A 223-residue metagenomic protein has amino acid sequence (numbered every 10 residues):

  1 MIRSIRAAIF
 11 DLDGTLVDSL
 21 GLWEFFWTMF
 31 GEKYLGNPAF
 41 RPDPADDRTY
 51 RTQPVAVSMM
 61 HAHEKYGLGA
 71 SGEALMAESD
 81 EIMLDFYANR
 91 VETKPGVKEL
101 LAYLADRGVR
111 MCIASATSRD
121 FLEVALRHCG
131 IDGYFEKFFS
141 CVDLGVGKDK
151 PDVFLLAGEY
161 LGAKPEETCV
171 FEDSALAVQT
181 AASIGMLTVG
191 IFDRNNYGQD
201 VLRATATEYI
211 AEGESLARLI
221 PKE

Functional and structural regions predicted by a protein language model:
M1-R6, A102-A105, R119, E123-E223: Asp-based, Mg2+/Mn2+-dependent phosphohydrolase catalytic module
I2-K98, Y103-R107: N-terminal helical cap/lid subdomain that shapes the substrate entry/recognition surface in HAD-like hydrolases
T15, S115-T117: Conserved phosphate-coupling serine/threonine residues in phosphotransfer and NTP-handling enzymes
G21, S115, V124: Conserved catalytic-core motifs of eukaryotic protein kinase domains, centered on the activation segment
Y87-E92, A116, V146, T188: Short, flexible loop segments at the rims of nucleotide/cofactor-binding pockets, characterized by
